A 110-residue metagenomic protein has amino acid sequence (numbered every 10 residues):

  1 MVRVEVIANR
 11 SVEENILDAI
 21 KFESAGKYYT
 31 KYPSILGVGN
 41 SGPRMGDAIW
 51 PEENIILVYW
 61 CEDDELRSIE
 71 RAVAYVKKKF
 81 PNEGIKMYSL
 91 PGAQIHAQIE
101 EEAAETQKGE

Functional and structural regions predicted by a protein language model:
M1-E110: Positively charged, small/polar-rich N-terminal and surface patches that mediate targeting and assembly and bind
